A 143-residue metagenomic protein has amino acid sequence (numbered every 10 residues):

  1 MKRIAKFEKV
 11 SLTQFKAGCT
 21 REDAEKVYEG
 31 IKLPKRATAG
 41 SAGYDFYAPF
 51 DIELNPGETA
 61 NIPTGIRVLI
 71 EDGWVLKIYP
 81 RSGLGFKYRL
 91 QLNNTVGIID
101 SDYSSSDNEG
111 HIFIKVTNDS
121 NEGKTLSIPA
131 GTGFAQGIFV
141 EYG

Functional and structural regions predicted by a protein language model:
M1-G143: DUTPase catalytic domain/fold
